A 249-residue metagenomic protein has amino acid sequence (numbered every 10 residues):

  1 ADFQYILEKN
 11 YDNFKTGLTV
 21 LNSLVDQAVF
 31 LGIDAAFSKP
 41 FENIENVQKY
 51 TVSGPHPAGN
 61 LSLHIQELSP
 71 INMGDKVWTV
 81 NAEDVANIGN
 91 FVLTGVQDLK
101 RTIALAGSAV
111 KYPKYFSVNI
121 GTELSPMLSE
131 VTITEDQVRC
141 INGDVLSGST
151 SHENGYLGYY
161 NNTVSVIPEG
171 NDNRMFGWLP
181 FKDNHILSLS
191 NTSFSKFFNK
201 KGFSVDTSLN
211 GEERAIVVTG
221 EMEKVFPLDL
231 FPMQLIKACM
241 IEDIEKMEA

Functional and structural regions predicted by a protein language model:
A1-P126, E130-A249: Buried, small/hydrophobic-residue-enriched core segments of structured protein domains
